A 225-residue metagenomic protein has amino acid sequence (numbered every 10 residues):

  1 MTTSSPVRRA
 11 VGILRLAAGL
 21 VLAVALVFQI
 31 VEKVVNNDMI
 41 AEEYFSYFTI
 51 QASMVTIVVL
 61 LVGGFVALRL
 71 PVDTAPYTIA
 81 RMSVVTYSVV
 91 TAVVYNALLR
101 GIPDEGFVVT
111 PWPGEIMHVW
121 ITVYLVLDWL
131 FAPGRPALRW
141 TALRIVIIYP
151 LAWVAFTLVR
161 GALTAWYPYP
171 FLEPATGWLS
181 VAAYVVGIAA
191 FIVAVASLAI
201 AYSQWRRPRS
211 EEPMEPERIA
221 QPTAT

Functional and structural regions predicted by a protein language model:
T2-A18: N-terminal membrane topogenic signal
A18-V34: Alpha-helical transmembrane segments of multi-pass membrane proteins
Q29-D38, N96-E105: Juxtamembrane "helix-exit" motif on the non-cytosolic side of transmembrane helices
M39-Y47, P76-I79, P103-I116, W140-L143 (+1 more regions): Non-cytosolic membrane-interface motifs at loop->transmembrane helix junctions
F45-S46, T164-L198, I219: Membrane-interface transmembrane-helix boundary segments in multi-pass integral membrane proteins
V72-T86, A142-I147: Interfacial segments of alpha-helical transmembrane regions
T122-L138: Alpha-helical transmembrane segments in multipass membrane proteins, preferentially the mid-helix core
R206-T225: Short, highly charged, low-complexity non-transmembrane loops/tails of multi-pass membrane proteins
